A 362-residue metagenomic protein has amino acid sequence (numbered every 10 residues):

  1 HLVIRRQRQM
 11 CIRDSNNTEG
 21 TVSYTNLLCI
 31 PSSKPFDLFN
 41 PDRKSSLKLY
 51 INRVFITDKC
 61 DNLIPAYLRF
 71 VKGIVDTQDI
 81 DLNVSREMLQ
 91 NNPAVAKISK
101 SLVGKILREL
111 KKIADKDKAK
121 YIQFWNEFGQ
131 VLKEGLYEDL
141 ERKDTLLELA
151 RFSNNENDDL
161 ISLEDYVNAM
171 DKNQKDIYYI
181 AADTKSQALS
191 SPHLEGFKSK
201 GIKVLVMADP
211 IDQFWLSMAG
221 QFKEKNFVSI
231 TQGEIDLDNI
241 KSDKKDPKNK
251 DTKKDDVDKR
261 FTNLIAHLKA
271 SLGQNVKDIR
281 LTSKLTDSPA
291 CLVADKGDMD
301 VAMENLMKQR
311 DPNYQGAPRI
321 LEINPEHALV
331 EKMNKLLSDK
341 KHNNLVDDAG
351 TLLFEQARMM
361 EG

Functional and structural regions predicted by a protein language model:
H1-I12: Single conserved hydrophobic/aromatic residue that forms the stacking wall/gate of nucleotide- or nucleobase-binding
R6, F124-D158: Amphipathic alpha-helical
N16-G20: Amphipathic alpha-helical blocks
S23-A119, Q123, S199-G201, Q315-M360: GHKL/Bergerat-fold ATPase module
Y121, T145-L149, N157, S162-G362: C-terminal interaction appendages of subunits in large macromolecular complexes
